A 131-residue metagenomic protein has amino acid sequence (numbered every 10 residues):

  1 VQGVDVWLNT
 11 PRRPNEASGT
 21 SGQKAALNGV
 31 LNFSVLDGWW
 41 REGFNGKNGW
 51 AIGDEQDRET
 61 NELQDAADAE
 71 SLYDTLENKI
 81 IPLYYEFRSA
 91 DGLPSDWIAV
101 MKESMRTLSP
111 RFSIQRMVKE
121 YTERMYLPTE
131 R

Functional and structural regions predicted by a protein language model:
V1-R116, E120-T129: Catalytic binding pocket for nucleotide-activated donors in carbohydrate/polymer assembly enzymes
